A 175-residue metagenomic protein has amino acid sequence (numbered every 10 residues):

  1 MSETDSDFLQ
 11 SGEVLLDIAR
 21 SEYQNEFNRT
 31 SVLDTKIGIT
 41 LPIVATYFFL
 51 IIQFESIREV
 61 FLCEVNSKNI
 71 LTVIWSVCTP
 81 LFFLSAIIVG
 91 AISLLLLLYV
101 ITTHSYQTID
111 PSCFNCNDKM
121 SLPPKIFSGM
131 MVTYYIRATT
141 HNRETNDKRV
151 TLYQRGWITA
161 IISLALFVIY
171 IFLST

Functional and structural regions predicted by a protein language model:
S2-V14, Y106-D147: Solvent-exposed, non-transmembrane helices and loops of integral membrane proteins
T4, S11-E13, R20, N69-T72: N-terminal start-of-chain detector that recognizes signal peptides and the immediate post-cleavage beginning
D7, S11, I18, N25 (+3 more regions): Non-transmembrane, amphipathic alpha-helical segments
V14-T35, R137-T151: Short amphipathic alpha-helical coupling elements at transmembrane boundaries
A19, L95, P123, M130-M131 (+2 more regions): A general marker of short, structured functional hotspots
S21-Q24, N28-Q107, Q154-T175: Alpha-helical transmembrane segments and their immediate juxtamembrane boundary regions in integral membrane proteins
